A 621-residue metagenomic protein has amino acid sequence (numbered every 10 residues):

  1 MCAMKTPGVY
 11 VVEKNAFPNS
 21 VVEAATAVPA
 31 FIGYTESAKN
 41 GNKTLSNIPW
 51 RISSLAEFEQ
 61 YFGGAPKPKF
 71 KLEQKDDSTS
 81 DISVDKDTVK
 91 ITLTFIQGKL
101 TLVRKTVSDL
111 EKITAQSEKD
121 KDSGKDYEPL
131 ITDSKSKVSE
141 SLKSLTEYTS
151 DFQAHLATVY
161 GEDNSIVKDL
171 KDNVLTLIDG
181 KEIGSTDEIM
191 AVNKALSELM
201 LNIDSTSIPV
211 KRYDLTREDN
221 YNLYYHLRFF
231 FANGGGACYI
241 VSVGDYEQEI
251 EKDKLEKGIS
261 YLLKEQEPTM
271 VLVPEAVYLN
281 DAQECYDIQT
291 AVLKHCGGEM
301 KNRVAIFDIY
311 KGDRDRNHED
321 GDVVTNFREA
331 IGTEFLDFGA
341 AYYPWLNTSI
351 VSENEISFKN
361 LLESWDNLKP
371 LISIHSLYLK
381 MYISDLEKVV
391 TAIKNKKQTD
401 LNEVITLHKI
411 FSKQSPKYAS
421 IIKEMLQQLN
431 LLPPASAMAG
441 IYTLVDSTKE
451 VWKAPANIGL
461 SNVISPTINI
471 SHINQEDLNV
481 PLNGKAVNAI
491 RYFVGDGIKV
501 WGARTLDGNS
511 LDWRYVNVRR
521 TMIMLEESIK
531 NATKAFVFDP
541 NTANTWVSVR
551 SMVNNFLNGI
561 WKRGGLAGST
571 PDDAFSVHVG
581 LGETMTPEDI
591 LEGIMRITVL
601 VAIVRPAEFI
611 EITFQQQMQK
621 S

Functional and structural regions predicted by a protein language model:
M1-T101, V159, S165-G180, G184 (+6 more regions): Structured, hydrophobic secondary-structure cores that serve as assembly/anchoring elements
D85-E182: Extended amphipathic alpha-helical heptad-repeat regions
D253: Surface-exposed ligand/attachment interfaces on beta-rich extracellular proteins
A291: Histidine-anchored nucleotide/phosphate-binding helix
